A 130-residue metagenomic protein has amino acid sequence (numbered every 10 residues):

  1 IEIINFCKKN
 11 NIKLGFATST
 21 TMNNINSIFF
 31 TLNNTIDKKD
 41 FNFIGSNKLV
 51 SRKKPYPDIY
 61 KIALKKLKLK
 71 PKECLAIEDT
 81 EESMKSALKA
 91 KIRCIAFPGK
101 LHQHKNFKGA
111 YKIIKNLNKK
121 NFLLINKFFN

Functional and structural regions predicted by a protein language model:
I1-F16, N26: Short, acidic loop-to-helix structural element flanking the phosphoryl-transfer center in phosphate-processing enzymes
N5, T21-M22, S27-N130: Asp-based, Mg2+/Mn2+-dependent phosphohydrolase catalytic module
